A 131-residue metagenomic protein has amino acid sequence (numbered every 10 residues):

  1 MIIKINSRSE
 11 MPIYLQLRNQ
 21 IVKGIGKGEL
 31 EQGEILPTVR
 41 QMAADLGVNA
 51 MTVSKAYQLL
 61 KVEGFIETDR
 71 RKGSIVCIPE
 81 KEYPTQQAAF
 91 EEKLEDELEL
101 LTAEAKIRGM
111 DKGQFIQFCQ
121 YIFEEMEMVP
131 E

Functional and structural regions predicted by a protein language model:
M1-I35, Q41, E92, D96 (+1 more regions): Extreme N-terminal segment that seeds HTH/winged-HTH DNA-binding domains in transcriptional regulators
Y14, T38, K72-F90: Short, cationic-aromatic polyanion-contact patches
E29-L30, V62-R71, C77-I78: Beta-hairpin "wing" of winged helix-turn-helix
I35-L46, L60: A short alpha-helical element within helix-turn-helix/winged-helix DNA-binding domains across DNA-binding proteins
D45, V62-F65, E125: Residue cluster at the C-terminal edge of the helix-turn-helix DNA-binding motif
M51: Key DNA-contact positions within bacterial/archaeal DNA-binding proteins
